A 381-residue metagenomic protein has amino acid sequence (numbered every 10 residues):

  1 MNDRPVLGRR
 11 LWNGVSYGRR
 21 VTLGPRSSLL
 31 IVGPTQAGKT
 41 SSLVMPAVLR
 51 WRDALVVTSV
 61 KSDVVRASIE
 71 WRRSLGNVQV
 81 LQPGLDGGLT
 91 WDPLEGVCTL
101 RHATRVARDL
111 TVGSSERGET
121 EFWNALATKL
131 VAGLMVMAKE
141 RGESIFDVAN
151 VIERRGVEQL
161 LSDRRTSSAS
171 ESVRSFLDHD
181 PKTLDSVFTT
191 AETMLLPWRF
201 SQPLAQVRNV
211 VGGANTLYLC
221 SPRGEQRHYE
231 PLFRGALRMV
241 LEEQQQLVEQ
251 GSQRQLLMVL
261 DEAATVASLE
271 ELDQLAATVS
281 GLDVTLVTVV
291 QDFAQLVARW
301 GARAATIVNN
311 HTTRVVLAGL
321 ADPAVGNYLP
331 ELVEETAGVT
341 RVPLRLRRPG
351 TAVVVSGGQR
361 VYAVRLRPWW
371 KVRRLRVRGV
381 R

Functional and structural regions predicted by a protein language model:
M1-R20: N-terminal pre-Walker A segment at the start of P-loop NTPase domains
V6, S16, P25-T285, R299 (+2 more regions): P-loop NTPase motor domains
G84-D86, D292, L320-A321: Short, solvent-exposed coil/turn elements at secondary-structure transition points
F122-L126, Q274-A277, Q295-R381: P-loop NTPase motor core of the ASCE superfamily
V289-Q295: Conserved H-loop
